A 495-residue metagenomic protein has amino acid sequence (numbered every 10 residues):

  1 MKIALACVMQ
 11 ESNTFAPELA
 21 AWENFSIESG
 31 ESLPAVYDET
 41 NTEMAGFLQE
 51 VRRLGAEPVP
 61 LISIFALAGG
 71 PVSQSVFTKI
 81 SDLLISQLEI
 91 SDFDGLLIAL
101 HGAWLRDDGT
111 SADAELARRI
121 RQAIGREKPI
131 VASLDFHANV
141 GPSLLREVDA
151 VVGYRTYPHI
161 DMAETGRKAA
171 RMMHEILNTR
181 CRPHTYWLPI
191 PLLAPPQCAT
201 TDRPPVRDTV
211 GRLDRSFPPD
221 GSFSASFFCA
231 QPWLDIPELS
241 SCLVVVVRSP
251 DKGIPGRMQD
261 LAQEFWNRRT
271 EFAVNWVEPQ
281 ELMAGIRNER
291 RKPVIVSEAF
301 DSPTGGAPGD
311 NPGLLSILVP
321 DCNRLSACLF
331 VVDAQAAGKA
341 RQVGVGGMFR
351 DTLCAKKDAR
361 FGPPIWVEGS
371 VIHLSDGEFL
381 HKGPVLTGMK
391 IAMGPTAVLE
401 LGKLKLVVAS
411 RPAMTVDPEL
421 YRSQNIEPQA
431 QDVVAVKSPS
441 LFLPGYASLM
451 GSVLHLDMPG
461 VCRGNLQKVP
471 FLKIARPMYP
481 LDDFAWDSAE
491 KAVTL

Functional and structural regions predicted by a protein language model:
M1-K2, R52-A56, P60, S86-L96 (+2 more regions): Glycine-rich phosphate/diphosphate-binding loops that line cofactor/substrate pockets in enzymes
M1-V51: N-terminal amphipathic/basic leader segments beginning at the initiator methionine
K2-M9, I295-S297, V433, S438: Short, hydrophobic/glycine-enriched beta-strand segments
A4-E11, F15-P17, F25, G70 (+6 more regions): Active-site histidine-anchored catalytic micro-motif
Q49-V72, V76, I80, L84-I85: Low-complexity, highly charged intrinsically disordered N-terminal segments that act as targeting/localization
G166, A170-D214: Conserved anion/nucleotide-ligand pocket segment
Q197-K403, V407-R411: Hard-cation-handling environments
W266, F379-L495: Extended hydrophobic packing segments that form well-structured cores
